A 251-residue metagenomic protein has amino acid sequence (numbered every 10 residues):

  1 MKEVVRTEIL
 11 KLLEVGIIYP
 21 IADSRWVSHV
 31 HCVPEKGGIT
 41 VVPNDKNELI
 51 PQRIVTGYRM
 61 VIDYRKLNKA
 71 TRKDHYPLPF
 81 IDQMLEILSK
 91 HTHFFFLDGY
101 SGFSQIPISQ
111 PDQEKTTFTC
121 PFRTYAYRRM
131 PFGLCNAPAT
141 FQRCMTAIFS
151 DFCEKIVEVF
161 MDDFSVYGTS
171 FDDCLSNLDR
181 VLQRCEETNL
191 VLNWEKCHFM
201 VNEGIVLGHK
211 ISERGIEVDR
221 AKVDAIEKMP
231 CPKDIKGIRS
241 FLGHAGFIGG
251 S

Functional and structural regions predicted by a protein language model:
M1-S251: Retroelement reverse transcriptase polymerase core
